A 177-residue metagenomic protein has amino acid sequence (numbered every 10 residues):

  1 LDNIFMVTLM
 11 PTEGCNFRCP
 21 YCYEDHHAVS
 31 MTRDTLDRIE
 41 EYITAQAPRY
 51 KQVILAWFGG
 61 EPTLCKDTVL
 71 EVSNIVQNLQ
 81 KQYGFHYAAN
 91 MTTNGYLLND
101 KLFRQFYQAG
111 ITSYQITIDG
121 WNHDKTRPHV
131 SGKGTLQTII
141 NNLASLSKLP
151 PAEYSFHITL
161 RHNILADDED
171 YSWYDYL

Functional and structural regions predicted by a protein language model:
D2-D34: Canonical Radical SAM [4Fe-4S] cluster-binding loop centered on the CxxxCxxC motif and its immediate flanking residues
I4-M6, G59, S155-H157: Short, solvent-exposed beta-strand edge segments and adjacent coil->beta transition regions
P11, G59-G60: Short acidic donor-binding/metal-coordinating loop in glycosyltransferase active sites
H26, G59, I118: Residues that line or immediately flank small-molecule/substrate-binding pockets and catalytic motifs
V29, E61-P62, G95-Y96: Acidic metal-phosphate-binding loop of nucleotide-sugar-dependent transferases
E40-A56, C65-L177: Radical SAM/AdoMet-radical enzyme domain recognition
